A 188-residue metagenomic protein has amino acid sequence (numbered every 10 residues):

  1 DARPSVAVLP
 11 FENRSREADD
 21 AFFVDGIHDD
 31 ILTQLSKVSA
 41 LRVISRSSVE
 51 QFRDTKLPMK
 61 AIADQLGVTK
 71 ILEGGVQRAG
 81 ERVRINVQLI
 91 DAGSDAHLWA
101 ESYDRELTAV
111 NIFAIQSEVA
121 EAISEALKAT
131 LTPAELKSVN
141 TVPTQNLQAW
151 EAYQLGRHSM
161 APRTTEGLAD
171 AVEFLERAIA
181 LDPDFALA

Functional and structural regions predicted by a protein language model:
D1-A188: Acidic, proline/glycine-rich low-complexity intrinsically disordered segments
